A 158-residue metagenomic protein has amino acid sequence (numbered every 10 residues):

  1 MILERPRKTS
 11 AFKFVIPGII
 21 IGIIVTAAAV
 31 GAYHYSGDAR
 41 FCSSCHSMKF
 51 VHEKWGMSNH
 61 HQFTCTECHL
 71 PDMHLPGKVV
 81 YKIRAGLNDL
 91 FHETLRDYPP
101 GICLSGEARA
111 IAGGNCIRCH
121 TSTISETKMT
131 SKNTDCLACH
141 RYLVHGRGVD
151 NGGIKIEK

Functional and structural regions predicted by a protein language model:
I2-K158: Short sequence/structural segments immediately N-terminal
